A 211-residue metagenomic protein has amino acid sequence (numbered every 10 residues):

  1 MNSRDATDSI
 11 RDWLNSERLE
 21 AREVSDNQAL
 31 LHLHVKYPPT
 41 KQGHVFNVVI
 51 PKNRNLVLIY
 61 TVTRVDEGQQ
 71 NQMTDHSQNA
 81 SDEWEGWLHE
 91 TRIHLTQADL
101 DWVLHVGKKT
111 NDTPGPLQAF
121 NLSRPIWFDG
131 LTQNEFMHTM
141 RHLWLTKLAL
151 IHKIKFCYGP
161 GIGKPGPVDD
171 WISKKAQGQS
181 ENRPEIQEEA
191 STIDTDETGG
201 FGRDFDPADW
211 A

Functional and structural regions predicted by a protein language model:
M1-V57: Charge-rich, low-complexity N-terminal segments
R54-I59, P114-F128: Glycine-rich, often proline-containing surface loops adjacent to acidic residues and nearby aromatics that form
L56-I59, T63, L143: Oligomerization/assembly interface segments of phage tail-like spikes and tubes
T63-A119: Short, internal acidic amphipathic alpha-helical interface segments that mediate docking to partner proteins
R64-Q69, I126-Q133: A generic structural motif
Q78-Q97, F128-G161: Ampiphathic alpha-helical segments that act as solvent-exposed interaction surfaces
K155-P207: Short, highly charged C-terminal tails/helix-capping segments
